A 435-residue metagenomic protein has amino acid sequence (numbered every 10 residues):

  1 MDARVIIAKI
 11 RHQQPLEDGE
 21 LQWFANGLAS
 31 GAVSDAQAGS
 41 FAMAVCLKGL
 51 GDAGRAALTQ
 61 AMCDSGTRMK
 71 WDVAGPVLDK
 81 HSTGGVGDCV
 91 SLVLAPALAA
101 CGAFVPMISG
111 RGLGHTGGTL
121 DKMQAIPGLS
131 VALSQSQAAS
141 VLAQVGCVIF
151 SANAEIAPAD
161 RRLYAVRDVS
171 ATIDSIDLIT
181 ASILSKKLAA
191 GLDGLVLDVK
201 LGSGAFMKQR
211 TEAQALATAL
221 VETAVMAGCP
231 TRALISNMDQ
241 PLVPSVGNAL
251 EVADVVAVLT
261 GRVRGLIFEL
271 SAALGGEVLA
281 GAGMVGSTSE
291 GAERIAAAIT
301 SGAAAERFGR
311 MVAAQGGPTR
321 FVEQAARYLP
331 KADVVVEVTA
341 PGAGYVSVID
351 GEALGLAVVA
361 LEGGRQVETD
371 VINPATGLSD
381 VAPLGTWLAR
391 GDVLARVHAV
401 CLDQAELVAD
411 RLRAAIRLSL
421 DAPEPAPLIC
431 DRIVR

Functional and structural regions predicted by a protein language model:
M1-G87, R307-P318, I429, I433-R435: Acidic, glycine/proline-rich low-complexity segments that act as flexible tails and inter-domain linkers
V5, I10, E17, L28 (+2 more regions): Well-ordered secondary-structure scaffolds
L47-K48, V93-F104, K186-G191, M226-A227 (+1 more regions): Alpha-helix C-terminal capping segments
P76-A99, A103-H115: Glycine/serine-rich anion-binding loops at beta->alpha junctions that coordinate negatively charged ligand groups
S91, S109, T116-D121, A152-N153 (+4 more regions): Short acidic, glycine/serine/threonine-rich loops at helix termini
I108, L142, F150-N153, D198-G202 (+1 more regions): Short beta-strand segments
K122-V148, T218-A224, G228: A glycine-rich helix N-cap at a beta->alpha junction
A143-A190: Phosphate/diphosphate-binding glycine-rich loops and adjacent basic-rich segments that engage nucleotide
